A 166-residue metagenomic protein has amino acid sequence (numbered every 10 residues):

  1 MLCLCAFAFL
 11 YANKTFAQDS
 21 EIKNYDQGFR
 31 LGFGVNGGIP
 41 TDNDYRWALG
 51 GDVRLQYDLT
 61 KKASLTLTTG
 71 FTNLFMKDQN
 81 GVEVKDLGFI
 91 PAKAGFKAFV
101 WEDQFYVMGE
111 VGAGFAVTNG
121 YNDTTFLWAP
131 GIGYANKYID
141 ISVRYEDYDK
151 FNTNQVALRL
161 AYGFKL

Functional and structural regions predicted by a protein language model:
K14-L59, G163-L166: Short glycine/proline- and aromatic-enriched beta-strand/turn motifs that initiate or cap beta-hairpins
D19-I22, G37-N43, G70-G88, F115-T124: Flexible, solvent-exposed loop segments that connect beta-strands
N24-G28, D58-S64, V100-Q104, Y134-Y138: Strand-connecting loop/turn motifs
R30-G32, N136-Y138, T153-L166: Outer-membrane beta-barrel "beta-signal"
L31-V35, L67-T69, A94, V107-V111 (+3 more regions): Membrane-embedded beta-strand positions of outer-membrane beta-barrel proteins
V35-T41, L49, T69-F75, A98-E102 (+4 more regions): Transmembrane beta-strands of outer-membrane beta-barrel pores
G50-D52, P91-G95, A129, A157-R159: Membrane-embedded beta-strand positions in outer-membrane beta-barrel channels/transporters
R54-Q56, K97-F99, G131-A135, S142 (+1 more regions): Transmembrane beta-barrel domains of outer membrane proteins
